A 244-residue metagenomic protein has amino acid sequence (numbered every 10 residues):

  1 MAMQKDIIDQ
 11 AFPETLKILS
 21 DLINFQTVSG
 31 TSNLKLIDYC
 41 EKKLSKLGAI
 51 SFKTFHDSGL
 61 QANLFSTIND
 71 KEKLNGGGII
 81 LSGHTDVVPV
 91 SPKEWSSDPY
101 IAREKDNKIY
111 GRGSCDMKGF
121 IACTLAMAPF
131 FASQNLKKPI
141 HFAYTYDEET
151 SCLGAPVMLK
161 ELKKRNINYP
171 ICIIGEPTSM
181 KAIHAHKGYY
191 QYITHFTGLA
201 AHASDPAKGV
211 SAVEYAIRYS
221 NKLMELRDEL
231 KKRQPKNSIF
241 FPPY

Functional and structural regions predicted by a protein language model:
A2-R112, F131-L136: Acidic/His- and Gly-rich active-site-bordering loop/insert found across diverse amide/peptide-bond hydrolases
S20, E41, A122-P129, P156-L159 (+1 more regions): Predominant activation on well-ordered alpha-helical scaffold segments within soluble catalytic domains
F25, F130-Q134, R165, K222-L230: Change "in soluble alpha/beta enzymes" to "in soluble alpha/beta proteins
V90-E104, Y169, H184-H195: Acidic-glycine-rich active-site phosphate/pyrophosphate-binding loop
M117-Q191: Acidic/histidine-rich catalytic neighborhood of metal-dependent amide-processing enzymes
I171, K181-R218: Metal-dependent peptidase/peptidase-like ectodomains
A203-Y244: Acidic-enriched catalytic cores of C-N bond-cleaving enzymes acting on peptides and small amides
